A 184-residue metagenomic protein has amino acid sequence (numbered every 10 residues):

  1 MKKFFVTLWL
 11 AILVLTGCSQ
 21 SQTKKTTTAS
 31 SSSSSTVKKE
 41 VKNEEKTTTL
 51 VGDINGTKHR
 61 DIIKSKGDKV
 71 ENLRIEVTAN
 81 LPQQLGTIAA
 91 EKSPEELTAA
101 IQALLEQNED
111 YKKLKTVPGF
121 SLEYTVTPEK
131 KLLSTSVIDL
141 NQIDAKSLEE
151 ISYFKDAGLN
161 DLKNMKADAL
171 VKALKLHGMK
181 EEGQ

Functional and structural regions predicted by a protein language model:
M1-F4: Positively charged n-region of N-terminal signal peptides that target proteins for export
L8-A11: Alpha-helical tetratricopeptide repeat
V14-G17: C-terminal motif of bacterial Sec signal peptides marking the signal peptidase cleavage site
Q20-Q22, E109-Q184: Mature, soluble, non-transmembrane domains
Q20-T47: N-terminal, intrinsically disordered, polar/charged segments of Gram-positive cell-envelope systems that serve as
V37-E71, I75-P82: N-terminal domain-start interaction segment
N55, N80-A89, N141-E150: Short, cysteine-centered beta-strand-loop-beta hairpins and adjacent loop/turn segments enriched in charged/polar
E71-P118: Alpha-helical segments in soluble extracytoplasmic regions
